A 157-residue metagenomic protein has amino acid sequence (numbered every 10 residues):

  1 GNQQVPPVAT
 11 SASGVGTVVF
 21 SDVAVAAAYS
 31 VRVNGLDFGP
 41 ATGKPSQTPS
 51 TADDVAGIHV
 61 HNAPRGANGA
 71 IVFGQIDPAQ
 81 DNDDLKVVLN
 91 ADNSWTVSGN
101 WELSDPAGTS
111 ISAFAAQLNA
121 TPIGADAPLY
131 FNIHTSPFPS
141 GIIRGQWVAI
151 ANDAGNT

Functional and structural regions predicted by a protein language model:
G1-I58, N62-T157: Metal-centered catalytic cores of metalloenzymes
